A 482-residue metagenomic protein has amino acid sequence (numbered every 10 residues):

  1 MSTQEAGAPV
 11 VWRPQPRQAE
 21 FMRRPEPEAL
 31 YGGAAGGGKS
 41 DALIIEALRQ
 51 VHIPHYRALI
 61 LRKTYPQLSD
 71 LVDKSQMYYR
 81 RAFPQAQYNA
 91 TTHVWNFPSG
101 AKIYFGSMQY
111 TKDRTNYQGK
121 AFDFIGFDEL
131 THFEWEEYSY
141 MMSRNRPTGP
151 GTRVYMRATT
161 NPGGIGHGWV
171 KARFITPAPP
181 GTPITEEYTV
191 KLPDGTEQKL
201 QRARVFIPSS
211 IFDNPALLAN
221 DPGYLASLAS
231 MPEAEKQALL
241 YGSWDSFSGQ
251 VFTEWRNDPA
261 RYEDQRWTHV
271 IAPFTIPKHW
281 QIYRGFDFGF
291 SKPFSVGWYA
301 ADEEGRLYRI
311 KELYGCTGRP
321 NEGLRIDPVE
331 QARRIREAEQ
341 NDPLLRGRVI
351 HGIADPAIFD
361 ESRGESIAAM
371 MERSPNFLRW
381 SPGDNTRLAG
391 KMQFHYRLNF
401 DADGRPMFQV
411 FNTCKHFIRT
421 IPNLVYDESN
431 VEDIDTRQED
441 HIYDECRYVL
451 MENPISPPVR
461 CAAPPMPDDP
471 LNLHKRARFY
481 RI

Functional and structural regions predicted by a protein language model:
M1-P27: Pre-P-loop entry segment of helicase/translocase ATPase cores
S40-P54: Walker A/P-loop NTP-binding motif
Y56-L68: Conserved RecA-like ASCE P-loop NTPase motor core of nucleic-acid helicases/translocases
P66-D123: Inter-Walker segment of RecA-like/P-loop motor cores
D128-E129: Walker B catalytic acidic pair
H132-N214: ASCE P-loop NTPase helicase motor core
D213-F286: ATPase catalytic-site recognition across NTP-hydrolyzing enzymes
G297, G305-Q438, P454-C461, P465-I482: Mg2+-dependent endonuclease catalytic cores in nucleic-acid-processing enzymes, primarily RNase H-like
